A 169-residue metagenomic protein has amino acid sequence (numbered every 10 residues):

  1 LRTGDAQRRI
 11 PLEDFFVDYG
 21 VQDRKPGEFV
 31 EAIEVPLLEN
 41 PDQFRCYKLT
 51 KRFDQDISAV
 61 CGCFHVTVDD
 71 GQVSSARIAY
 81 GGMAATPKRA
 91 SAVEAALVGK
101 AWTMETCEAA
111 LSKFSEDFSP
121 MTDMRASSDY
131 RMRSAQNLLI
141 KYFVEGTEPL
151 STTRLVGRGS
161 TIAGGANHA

Functional and structural regions predicted by a protein language model:
L1-A169: C-terminal structural segment of proteins
